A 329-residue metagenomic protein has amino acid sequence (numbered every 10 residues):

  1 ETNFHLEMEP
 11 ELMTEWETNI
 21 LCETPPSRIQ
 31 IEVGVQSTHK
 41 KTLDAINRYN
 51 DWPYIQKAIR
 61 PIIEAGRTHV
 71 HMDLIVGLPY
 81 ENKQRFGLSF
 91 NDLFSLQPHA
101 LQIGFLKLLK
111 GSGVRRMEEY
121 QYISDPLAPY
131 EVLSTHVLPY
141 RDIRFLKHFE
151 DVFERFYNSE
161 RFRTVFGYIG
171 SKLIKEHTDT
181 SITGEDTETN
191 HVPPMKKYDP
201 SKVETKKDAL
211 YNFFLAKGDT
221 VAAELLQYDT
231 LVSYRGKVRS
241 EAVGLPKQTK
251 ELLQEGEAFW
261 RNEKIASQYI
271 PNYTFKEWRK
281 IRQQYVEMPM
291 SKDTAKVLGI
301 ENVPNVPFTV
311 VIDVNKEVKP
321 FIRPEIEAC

Functional and structural regions predicted by a protein language model:
E1-L78: Conserved SAM/AdoMet-binding glycine-rich loop
M8, L12, L133-Y140, K197: Generic amphipathic alpha-helical segments used as scaffolds and interaction surfaces in large, multi-domain proteins
E15-N19, K41, P53, K57 (+6 more regions): Generic alpha-helical secondary structure signal
W16-L21, Y80-S95: Catalytic cores of alpha/beta
K41-I46, V76-Q84, Q97-H177: Flexible glycine/acidic-rich beta-alpha junction loops that bind and position SAM and/or redox cofactors in anaerobic
D151-C329: Radical SAM enzyme core and accessory elements
